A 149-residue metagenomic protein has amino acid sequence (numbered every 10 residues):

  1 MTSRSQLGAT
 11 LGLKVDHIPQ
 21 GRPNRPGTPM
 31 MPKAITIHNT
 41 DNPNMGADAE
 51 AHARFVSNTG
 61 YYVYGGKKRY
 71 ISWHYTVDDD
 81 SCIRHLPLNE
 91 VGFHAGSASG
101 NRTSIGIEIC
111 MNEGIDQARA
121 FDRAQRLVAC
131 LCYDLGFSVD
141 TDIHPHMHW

Functional and structural regions predicted by a protein language model:
M1-N101: N-terminal catalytic cores of peptidoglycan-degrading enzymes
G21, Y70, D116-A120, M147-W149: Bulky hydrophobic/aromatic packing residues
I37, I143-W149: Histidine-centered catalytic micro-motifs
D41-N44, N112-G114, H148-W149: Acidic glycine-/aspartate-rich tracts in secreted/extracellular proteins
R102-P145: Long, well-ordered alpha-helical scaffolding segments within enzyme catalytic domains, especially pronounced
